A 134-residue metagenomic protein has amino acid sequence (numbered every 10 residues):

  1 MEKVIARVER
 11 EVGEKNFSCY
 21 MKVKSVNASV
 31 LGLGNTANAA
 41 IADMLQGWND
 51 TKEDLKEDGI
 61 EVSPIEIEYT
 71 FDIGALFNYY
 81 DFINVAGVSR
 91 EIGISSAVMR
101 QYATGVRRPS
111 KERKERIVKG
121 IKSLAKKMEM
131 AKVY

Functional and structural regions predicted by a protein language model:
M1-G59, P64: DNA-contacting interfaces and partner/effector-binding or oligomerization modules in DNA-centric proteins
I5, Q46-A97, Q101-A103, R107-K114 (+1 more regions): Short, charged, surface-exposed hinge/linker loops at domain edges that act as mobile lids or interdomain connectors
G13-F17, S110-K111, E115: Short glycine/proline-enriched turn or capping motifs at secondary-structure junctions
A42, Q101, K119: DNA-binding alpha-helical recognition surfaces that contact promoter or target DNA
R116-K122: Short, basic, alpha-helical segments at the C-terminal edge of helix-turn-helix-like DNA-binding modules
A125-K126: Short loop/beta submotifs within extracellular cysteine-rich repeat domains
